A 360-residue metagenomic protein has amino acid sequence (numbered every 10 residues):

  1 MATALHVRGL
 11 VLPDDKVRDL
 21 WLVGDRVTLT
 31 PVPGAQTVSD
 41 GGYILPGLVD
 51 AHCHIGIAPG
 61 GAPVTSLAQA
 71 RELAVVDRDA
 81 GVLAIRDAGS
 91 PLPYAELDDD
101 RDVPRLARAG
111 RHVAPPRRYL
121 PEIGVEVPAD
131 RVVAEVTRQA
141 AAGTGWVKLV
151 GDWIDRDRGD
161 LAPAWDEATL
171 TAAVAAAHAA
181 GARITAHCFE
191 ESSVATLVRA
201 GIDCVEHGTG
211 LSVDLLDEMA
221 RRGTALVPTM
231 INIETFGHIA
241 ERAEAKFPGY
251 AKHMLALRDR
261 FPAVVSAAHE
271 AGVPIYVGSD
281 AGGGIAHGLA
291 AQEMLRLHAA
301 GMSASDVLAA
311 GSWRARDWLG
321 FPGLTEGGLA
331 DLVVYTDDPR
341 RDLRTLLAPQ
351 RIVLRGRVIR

Functional and structural regions predicted by a protein language model:
M1-P33, Y43-I44, V333, D337-D342 (+1 more regions): N-terminal metal-binding scaffold of metallo-dependent hydrolase/deaminase domains
T3, P33, R131-G151, R156-L226 (+3 more regions): Histidine/acidic residue-rich metal-binding segments in metalloenzymes
R8, G311-R314, E326-R360: C-terminal cap of metal-dependent C-N hydrolases
G42-R101, R117-E122, A200: Metal-associated gating/positioning segment near the N- to mid-region
I55-L67, P116-E126, R156-P163, H238 (+1 more regions): Acidic/histidine-rich helix-loop elements that form or flank divalent-metal/phosphate-binding sites at the catalytic
P59-A62, V194-A200, N232-A245, A263 (+3 more regions): Histidine/acidic-residue-rich catalytic or RNA/ligand-binding cores of hydrolases and nuclease-related proteins
A70-E96, V103-H112, G143-D155, R183 (+3 more regions): Divalent metal-dependent hydrolysis catalytic cores, especially in the metallo-beta-lactamase
A179, R258-D338: His/Asp/Glu-enriched, well-ordered alpha-helical/loop segment that forms or immediately abuts the divalent-metal
